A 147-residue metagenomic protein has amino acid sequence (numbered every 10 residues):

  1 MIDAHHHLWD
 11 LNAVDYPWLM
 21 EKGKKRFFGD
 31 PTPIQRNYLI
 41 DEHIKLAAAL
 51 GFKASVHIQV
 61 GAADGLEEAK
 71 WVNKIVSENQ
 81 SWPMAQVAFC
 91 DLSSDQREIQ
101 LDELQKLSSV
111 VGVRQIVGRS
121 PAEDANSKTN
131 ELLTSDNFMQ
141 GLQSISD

Functional and structural regions predicted by a protein language model:
M1-D147: Helix-coil boundary/capping segments in enzymes
